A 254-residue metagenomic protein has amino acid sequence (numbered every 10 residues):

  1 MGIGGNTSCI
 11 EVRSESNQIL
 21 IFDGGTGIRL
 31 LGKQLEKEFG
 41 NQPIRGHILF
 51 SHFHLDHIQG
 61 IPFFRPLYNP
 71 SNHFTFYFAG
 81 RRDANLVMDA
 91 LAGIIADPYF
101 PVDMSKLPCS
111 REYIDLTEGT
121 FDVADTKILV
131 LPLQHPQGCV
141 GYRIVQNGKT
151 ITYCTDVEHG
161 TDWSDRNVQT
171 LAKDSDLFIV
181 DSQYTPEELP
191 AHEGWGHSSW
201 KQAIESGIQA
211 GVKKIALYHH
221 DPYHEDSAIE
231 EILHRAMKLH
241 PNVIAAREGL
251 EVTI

Functional and structural regions predicted by a protein language model:
M1-T152, W163, V168, E230-I254: Binuclear metal-dependent hydrolase catalytic cores
F22, S51, C154-T155, V180-S182 (+1 more regions): Active-site flanking residues adjacent to catalytic metal/cofactor-binding acidic residues
G160-E248: Cap/insert and terminal regions of metallo-dependent hydrolase folds
